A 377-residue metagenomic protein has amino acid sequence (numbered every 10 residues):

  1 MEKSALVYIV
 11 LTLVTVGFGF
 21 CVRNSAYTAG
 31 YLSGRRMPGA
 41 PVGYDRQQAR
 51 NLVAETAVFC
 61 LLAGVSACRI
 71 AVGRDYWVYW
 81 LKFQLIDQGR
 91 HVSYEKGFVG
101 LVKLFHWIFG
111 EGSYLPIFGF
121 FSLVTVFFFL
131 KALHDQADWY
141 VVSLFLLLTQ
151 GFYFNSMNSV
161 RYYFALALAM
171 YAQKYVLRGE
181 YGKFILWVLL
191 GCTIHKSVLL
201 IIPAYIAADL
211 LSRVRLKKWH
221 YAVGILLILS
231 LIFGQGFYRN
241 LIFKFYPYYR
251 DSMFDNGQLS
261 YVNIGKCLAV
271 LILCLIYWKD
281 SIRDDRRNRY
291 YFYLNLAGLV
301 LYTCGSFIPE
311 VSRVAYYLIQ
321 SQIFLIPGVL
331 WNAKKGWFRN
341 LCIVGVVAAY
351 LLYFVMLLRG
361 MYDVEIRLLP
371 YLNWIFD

Functional and structural regions predicted by a protein language model:
M1-S4, V22-S122, F354-D377: TM-lumen/periplasm interface segments of multi-pass membrane proteins, especially the first transmembrane helix
V53, V72, W77-L81, V92-E95 (+3 more regions): Alpha-helical transmembrane segments and terminal signal-anchor/GPI-anchor hydrophobic tails, characterized by long
L130-T149: Transmembrane-helix signature of polytopic, membrane-embedded enzymes that assemble or transfer cell-envelope glycans
F152, K183-A207, L299-T303: Membrane-interface alpha helices of multi-pass inner-membrane proteins
M157-Y162: Short acidic/glycine- and proline-prone juxtamembrane loop motifs at membrane-interface regions of multi-pass membrane
A169-G182: Membrane-interface transmembrane helices that cradle and orient dolichyl/undecaprenyl
Y221-I225, K334-V355: Signature aromatic-anchored transmembrane alpha helix within multi-pass, membrane-resident enzymes that catalyze glycan
